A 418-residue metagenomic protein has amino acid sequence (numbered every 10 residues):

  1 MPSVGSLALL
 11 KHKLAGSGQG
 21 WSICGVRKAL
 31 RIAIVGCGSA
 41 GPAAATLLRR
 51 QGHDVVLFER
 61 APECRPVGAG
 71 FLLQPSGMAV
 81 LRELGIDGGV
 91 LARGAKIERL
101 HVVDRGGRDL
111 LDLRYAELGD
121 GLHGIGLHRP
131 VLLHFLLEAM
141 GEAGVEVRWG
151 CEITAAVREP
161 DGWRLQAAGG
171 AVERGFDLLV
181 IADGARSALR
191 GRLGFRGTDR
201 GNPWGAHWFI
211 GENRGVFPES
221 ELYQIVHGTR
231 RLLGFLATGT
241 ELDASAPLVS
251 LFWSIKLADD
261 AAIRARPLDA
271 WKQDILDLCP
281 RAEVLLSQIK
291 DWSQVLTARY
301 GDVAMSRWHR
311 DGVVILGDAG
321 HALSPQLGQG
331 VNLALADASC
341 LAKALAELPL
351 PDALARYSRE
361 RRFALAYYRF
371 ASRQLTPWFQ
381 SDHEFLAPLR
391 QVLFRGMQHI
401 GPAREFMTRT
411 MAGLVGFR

Functional and structural regions predicted by a protein language model:
K13, S22-I23: Short, positively charged and aromatic/hydrophobic N-terminal segments
R27-I32: Extreme N-terminal starter segment of soluble prokaryotic enzymes
I34-R50, F58, V180-I181, Q294-E384 (+2 more regions): Conserved mid-domain beta->alpha element of the FAD-binding
A40, E63, R186: Conserved Rossmann-like nucleotide-cofactor binding loop
R49-G68: Glycine-rich FAD pyrophosphate-binding loop
H53, I86, V145: Short phosphate-binding/catalytic loops that engage adenosine nucleotides
A69, L73-A139: Active-site-adjacent segment of FAD-dependent monooxygenases/related oxidoreductases
L137-E138, E142-V295: Conserved FAD-binding catalytic core of PHBH/FMO-like flavoproteins
